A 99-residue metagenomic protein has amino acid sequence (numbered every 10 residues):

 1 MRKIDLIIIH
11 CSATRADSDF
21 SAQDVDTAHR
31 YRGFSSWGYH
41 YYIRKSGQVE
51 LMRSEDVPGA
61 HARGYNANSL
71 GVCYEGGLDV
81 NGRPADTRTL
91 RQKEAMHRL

Functional and structural regions predicted by a protein language model:
R2-L99: Active-site-adjacent loop/helix surface patches within enzyme catalytic domains that shape the substrate-binding cleft
